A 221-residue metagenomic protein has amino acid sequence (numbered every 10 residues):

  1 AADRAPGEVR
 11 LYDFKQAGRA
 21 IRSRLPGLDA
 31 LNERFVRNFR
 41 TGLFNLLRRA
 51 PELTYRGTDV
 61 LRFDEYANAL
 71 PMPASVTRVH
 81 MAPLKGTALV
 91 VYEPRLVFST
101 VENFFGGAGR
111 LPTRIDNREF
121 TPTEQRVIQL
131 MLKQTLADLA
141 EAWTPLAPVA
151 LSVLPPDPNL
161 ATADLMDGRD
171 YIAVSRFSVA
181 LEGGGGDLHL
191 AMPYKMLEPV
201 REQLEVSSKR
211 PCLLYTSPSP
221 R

Functional and structural regions predicted by a protein language model:
A1-S217, R221: N-terminal auxiliary interaction/assembly segments of multi-subunit proteins
